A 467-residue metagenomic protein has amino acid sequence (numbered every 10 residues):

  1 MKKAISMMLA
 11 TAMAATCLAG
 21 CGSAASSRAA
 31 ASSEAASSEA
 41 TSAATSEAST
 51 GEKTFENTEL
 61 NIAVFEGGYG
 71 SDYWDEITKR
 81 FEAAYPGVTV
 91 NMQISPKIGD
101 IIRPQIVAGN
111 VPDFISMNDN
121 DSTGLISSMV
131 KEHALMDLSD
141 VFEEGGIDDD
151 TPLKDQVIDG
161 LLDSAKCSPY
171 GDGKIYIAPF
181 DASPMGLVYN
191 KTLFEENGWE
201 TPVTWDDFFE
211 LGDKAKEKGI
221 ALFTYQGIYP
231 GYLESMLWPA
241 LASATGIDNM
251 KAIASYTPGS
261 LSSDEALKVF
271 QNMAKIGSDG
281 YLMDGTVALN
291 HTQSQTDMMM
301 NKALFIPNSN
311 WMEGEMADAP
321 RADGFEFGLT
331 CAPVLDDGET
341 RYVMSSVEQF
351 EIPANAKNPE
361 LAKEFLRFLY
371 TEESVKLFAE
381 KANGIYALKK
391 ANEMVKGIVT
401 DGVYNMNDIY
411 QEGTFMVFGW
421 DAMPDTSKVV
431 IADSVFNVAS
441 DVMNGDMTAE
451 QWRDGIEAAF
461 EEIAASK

Functional and structural regions predicted by a protein language model:
A48-T50, T123-P184, F209, M236 (+1 more regions): Hinge/lid segment of periplasmic solute-binding proteins
S49, K166-F180, M185, F209-P258 (+1 more regions): Extracytoplasmic/periplasmic solute-binding protein
F55-G67, V88-Q93, F114, Y176 (+1 more regions): Short, well-ordered beta-strand elements
K79, A83, T89, V107-A108 (+5 more regions): Extracytoplasmic/periplasmic substrate-recognition and gating elements
R80-G160, T192, E196-N197, N301-F305: Extracytoplasmic "Venus flytrap"/periplasmic binding protein-like
D137-V157, A244-K268, D318-A322, C331-Y342 (+1 more regions): Short, solvent-exposed loop/beta-turn-alpha elements that line the ligand-binding surface or hinge of extracytoplasmic
K214-A215, S255-V287: Glycine-centered hinge/linker elements that transmit conformational signals in sensory and ligand-binding systems
A254-S255, V343-M344, G384-A387, Y404-A464: C-terminal capping/gating helix-and-loop segments adjacent to ligand/active sites or protein-protein/ligand interfaces
